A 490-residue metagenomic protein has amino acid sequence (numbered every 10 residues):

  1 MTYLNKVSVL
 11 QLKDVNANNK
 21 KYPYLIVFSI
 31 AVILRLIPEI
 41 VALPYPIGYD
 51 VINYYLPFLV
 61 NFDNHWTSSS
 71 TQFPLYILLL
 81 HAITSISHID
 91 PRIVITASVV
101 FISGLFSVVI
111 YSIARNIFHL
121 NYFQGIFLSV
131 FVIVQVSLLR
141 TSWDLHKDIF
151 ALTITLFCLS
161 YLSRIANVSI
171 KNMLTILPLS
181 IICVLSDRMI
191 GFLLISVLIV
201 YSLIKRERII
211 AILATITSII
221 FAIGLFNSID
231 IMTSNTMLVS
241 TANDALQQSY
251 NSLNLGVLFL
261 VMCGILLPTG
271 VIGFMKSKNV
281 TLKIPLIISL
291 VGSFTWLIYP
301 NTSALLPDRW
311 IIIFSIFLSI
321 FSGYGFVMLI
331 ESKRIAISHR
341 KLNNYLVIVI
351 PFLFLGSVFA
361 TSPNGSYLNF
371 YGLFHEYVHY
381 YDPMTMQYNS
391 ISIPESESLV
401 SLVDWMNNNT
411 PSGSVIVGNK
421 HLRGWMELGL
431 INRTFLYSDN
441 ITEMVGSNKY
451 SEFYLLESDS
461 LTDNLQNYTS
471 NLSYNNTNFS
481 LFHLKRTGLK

Functional and structural regions predicted by a protein language model:
M1-Y381, S414, G418, E457 (+2 more regions): Membrane-embedded transmembrane-helix bundle of lipid-linked glycan/lipid transferases
T141-W143, L193-L194, W425-E427, D463-Q466: Extracytoplasmic/secreted cell-surface and envelope-processing proteins
R188, T442-V445: A short, acidic, amphipathic alpha-helical segment used as a generic capping/interface helix at domain edges
T295-W296, D439, L489: Short, acidic Gly/Pro/Ser/Thr-rich loop/turn segments
L355-E443, S451-S458, F482: Short periplasmic/luminal acceptor-recognition loop of GT-C membrane glycosyltransferases, typified by
S447-K490: Aromatic/acidic, Gly/Pro-rich catalytic loop(s) in extracytoplasmic/lumenal soluble domains of multi-pass membrane
